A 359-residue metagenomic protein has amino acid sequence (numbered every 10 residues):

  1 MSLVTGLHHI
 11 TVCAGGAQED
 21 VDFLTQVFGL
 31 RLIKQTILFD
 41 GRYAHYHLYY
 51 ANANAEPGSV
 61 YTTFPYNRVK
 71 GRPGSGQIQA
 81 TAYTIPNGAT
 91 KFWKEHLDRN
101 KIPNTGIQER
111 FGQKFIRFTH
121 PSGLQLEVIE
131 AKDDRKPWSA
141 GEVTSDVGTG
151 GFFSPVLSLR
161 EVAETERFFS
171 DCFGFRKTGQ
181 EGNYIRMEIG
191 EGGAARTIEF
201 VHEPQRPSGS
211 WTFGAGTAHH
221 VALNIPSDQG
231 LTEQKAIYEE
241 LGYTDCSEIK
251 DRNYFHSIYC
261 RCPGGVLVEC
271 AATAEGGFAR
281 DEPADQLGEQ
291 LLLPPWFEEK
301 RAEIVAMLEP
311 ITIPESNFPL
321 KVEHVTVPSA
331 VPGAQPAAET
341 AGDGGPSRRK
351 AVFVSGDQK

Functional and structural regions predicted by a protein language model:
M1, K34-T36, E56, K91-G151 (+2 more regions): Vicinal oxygen chelate
S2-A82, T90-K91, E95-R99, P103 (+1 more regions): An N-terminus-focused feature that recognizes amino-terminal "leader" regions
T5-G15, Y66-H96, K114-T119, G150-R160 (+3 more regions): Vicinal oxygen chelate
G16, N52, I85-N87, K132 (+6 more regions): Non-catalytic surface loops within mature trypsin-like serine protease
Q18-F28, L32, R99, D134 (+4 more regions): Extended intrinsically disordered, low-complexity coil regions enriched in Ser, Thr, Gly, Ala and often Pro
D20-T25, L48, L97, G123 (+3 more regions): Conserved active-site tyrosine of GNAT-family acetyltransferases
T62-R68, W138-G141, H202-S208: Short amphipathic beta-strand starts and helix->beta connectors
D146-K235, E239-D245, C262: Surface-exposed interaction/gating patches
